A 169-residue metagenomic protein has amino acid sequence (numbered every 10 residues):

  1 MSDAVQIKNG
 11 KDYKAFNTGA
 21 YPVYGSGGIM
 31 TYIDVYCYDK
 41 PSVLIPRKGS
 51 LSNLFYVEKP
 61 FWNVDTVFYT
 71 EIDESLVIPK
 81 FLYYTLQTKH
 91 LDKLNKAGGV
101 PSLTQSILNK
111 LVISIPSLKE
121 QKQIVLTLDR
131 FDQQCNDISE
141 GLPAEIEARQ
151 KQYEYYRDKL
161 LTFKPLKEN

Functional and structural regions predicted by a protein language model:
M1-T18, Q152, Y156: Conserved aromatic/hydrophobic "specificity hotspots" at molecular recognition or selectivity sites
S2-D12, K80, K89-A97, K110-V112 (+4 more regions): Surface-exposed interaction/gating patches
Y13-F16, N95, V100, Q123 (+1 more regions): Short, surface-exposed helix-loop/turn micro-motifs enriched in polar/charged residues
G25-Q87, L91, G99-V100, T104-Q105: A short beta-sheet element
Q105-L108, L128: ATP/adenylate-binding site constellation spanning eukaryotic-like Ser/Thr protein kinases, ABC-transporter
V112-N169: Amphipathic alpha-helical coiled-coil/heptad-repeat segments
